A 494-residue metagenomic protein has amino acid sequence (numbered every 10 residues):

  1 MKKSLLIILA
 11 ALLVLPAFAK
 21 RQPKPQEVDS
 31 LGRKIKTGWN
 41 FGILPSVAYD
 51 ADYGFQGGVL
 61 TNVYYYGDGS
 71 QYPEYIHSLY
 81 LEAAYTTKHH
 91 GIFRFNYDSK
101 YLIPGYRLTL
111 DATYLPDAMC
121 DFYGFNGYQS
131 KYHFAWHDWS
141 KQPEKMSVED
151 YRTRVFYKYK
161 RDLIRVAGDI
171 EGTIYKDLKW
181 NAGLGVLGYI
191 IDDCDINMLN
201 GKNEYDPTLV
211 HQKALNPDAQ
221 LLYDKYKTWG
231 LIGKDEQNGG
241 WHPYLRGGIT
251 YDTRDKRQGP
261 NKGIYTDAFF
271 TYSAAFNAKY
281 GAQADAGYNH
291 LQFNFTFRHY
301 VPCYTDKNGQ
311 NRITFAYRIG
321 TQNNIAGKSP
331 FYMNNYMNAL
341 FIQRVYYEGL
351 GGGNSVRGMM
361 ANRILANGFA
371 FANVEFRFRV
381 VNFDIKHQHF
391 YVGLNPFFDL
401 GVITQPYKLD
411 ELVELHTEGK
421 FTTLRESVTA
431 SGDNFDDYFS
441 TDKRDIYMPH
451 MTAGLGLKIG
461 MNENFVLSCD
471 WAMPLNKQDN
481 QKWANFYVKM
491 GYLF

Functional and structural regions predicted by a protein language model:
K20-R21, Q26-N40, G67-I76, L102-L108 (+10 more regions): Short loop/turn motifs that connect adjacent beta-strands in outer-membrane beta-barrel proteins
R33-G42, A48-R246, P474, Q481-L493: Gram-negative/organellar outer-membrane beta-barrel architecture
N40-A51, E74-T87, F93, I264-Y280 (+3 more regions): Transmembrane beta-strand segments that form the barrel wall of outer-membrane beta-barrel proteins
F41-I43, H77-L81, Y106-A112, W180-L184 (+9 more regions): Transmembrane beta-strands of outer-membrane beta-barrel proteins
D50-D52, Y64-Y66, T86, L102 (+9 more regions): Structural signature of outer-membrane beta-barrel domains
Y80-E82, Y151-F156, G230-D235, A274-A286 (+3 more regions): Extracellular loop and loop/strand-boundary signature of outer-membrane beta-barrel proteins
L245, K256-Q388, T404-P406, E426: C-terminal outer-membrane beta-barrel translocator/porin domains of Gram-negative envelope proteins and their
I319, K458-F494: Predominantly the C-terminal beta-signal and adjacent terminal strand-loop region of outer-membrane beta-barrel
